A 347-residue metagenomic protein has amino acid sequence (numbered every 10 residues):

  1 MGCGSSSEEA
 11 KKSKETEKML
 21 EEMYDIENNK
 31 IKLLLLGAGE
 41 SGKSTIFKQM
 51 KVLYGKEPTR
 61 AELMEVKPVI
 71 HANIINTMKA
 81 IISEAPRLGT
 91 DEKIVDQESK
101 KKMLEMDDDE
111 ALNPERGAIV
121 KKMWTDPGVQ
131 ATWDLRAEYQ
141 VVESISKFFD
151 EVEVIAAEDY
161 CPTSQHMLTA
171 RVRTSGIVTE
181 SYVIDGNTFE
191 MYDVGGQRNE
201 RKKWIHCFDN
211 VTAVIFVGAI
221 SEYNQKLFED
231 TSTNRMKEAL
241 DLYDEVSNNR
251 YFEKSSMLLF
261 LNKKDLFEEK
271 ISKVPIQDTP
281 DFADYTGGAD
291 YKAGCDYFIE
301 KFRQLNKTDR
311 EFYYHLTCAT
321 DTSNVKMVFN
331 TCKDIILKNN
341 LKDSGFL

Functional and structural regions predicted by a protein language model:
G2, G37-G42, G195-G196: Glycine-centered flexibility sites
C3-M23, E27, L53-S255, K263-R310 (+3 more regions): Switch- and interface-adjacent substructures of P-loop NTPase systems
K30-L33, I46, V120, N262: N-terminal, helix-rich and Lys/Arg-enriched segments in bacterial and organellar proteins
K32-Y54: Glycine-rich phosphate-binding P-loop
Y313-L316: Conserved beta-strand scaffold positions in the cores of enzyme catalytic domains, especially in NTP/NDP-utilizing
